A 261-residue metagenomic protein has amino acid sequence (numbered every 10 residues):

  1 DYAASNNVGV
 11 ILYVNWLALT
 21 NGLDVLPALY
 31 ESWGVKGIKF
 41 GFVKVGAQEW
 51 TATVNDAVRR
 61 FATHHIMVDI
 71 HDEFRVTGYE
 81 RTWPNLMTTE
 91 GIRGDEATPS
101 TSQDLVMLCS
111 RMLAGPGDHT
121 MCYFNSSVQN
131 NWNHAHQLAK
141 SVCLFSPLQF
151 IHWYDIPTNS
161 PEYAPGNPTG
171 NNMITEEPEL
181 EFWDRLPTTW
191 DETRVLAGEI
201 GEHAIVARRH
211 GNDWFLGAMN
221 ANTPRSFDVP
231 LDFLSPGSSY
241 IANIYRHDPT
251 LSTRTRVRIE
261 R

Functional and structural regions predicted by a protein language model:
D1-N133: Aromatic- and carboxylate-enriched substrate-binding clefts and catalytic-loop regions of carbohydrate-active enzymes
S5, T63, L144-F145, H210-N212: Short, well-ordered loop/turn elements at secondary-structure boundaries
L17-N21, V45-Q48, R75-E80, S126-S127 (+5 more regions): Flexible loop/turn segments at secondary-structure boundaries
G41, H71-D72, I241-D248: A generic structural motif
V68, C143, L216, A242: Hydrophobic, well-ordered secondary-structure elements that form the walls of internal hydrophobic environments
R81-T82, M87-P187, D191-R194, G198-G201: Aromatic/acidic polysaccharide-binding cleft in carbohydrate-active enzymes
E199-Y240: Carbohydrate-binding surface patches
I244-R261: Solvent-exposed beta-strand/loop surfaces of large extracellular or lumenal domains
